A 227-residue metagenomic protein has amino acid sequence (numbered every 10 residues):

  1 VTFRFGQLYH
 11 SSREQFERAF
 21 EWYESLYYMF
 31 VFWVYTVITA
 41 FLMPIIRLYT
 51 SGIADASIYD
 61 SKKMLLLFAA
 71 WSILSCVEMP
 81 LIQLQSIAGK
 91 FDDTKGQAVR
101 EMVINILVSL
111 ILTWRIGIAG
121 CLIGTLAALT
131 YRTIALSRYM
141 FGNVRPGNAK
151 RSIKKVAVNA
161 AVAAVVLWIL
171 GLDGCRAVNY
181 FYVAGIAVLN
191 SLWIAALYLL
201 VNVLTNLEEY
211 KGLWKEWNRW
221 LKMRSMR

Functional and structural regions predicted by a protein language model:
V1-E24, L81-I87: Helix-loop junctions and terminal segments of transmembrane helices in multi-pass membrane transport/translocation
V1-R4, L26-T36: Small-residue-rich midsections of specific transmembrane alpha-helices
A19-F32, Q97: Junctions where cytoplasmic loops transition into the N-terminal start of transmembrane alpha-helices in multi-pass
I38-I73: Interfacial segments at transmembrane-helix termini and the short loops linking adjacent helices
D60-M64, S152-V156, A160, N179-S191: Residue-level signature of transmembrane alpha-helical entry/exit and packing/kink sites in multi-pass membrane
K63-G89, D93-T113, I118-M140, N190-A195: Short runs within selected transmembrane alpha-helices of multi-pass transporters and secretion channels
F141-R151: Membrane-interface helix-boundary motifs at transmembrane edges
W168-R227: Membrane-proximal transmembrane or re-entrant/amphipathic helices at the cytosolic face
